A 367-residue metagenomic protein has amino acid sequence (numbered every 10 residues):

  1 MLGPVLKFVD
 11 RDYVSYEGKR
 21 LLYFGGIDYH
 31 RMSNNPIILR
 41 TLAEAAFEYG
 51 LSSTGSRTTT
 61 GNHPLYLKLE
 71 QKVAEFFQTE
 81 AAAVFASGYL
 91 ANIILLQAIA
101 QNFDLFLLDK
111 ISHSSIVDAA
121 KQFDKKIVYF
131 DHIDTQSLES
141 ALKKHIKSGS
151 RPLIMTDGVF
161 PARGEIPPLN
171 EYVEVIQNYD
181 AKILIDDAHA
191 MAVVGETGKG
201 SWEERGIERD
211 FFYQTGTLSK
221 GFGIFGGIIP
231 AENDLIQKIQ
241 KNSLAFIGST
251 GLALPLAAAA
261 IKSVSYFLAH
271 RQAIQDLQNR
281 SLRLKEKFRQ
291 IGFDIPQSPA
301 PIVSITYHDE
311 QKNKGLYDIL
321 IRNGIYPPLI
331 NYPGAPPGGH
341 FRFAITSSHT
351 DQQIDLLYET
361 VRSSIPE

Functional and structural regions predicted by a protein language model:
M1-L51, A181: N-terminal "arm"/small-domain region of PLP-dependent enzymes with the aminotransferase-like
R40-S87: Conserved N-terminal alpha-helix of the aminotransferase class I/II PLP-enzyme fold
E44, E48, E75, R322-N323 (+1 more regions): PLP-dependent enzyme catalytic core of the Aspartate aminotransferase-like
L95-S114: Conserved PLP-anchoring active-site segment centered on the Schiff-base-forming lysine
V128, H132-I185: Active-site phosphate-binding strand-loop segment of PLP-dependent enzymes
E196, E203-K238: Active-site PLP attachment segment
G251-H270, D276, R280: Structural motif of enzymes handling amino- and sulfur-group chemistry
Q275-L282, R289-N323, S347: Conserved PLP-binding catalytic core of the aspartate aminotransferase-like
